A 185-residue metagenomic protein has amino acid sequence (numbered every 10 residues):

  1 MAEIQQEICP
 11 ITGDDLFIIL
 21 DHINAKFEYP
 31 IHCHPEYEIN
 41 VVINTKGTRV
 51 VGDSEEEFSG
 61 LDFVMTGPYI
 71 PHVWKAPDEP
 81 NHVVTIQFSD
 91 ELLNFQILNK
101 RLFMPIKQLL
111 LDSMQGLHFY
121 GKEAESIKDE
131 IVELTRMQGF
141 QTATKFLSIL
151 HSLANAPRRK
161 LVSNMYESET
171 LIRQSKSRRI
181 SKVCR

Functional and structural regions predicted by a protein language model:
M1-S59, Y69: Generic protein-terminus/edge-of-domain signal
A2-I11, P71-E133, L150, N155-K160: A hydrophobic/aromatic-rich effector-binding and dimerization subdomain of bacterial HTH-type transcriptional regulators
E36, P80-H82, A143: A structure-centric signal for secondary-structure junctions around beta-strands
N44, D129-V132, S181-K182: Positions in alpha-helical segments
L117, G121, R136-R185: Short, Lys/Arg-enriched, Trp-marked, Pro/Gly-tolerant hinge/linker segments that flank
